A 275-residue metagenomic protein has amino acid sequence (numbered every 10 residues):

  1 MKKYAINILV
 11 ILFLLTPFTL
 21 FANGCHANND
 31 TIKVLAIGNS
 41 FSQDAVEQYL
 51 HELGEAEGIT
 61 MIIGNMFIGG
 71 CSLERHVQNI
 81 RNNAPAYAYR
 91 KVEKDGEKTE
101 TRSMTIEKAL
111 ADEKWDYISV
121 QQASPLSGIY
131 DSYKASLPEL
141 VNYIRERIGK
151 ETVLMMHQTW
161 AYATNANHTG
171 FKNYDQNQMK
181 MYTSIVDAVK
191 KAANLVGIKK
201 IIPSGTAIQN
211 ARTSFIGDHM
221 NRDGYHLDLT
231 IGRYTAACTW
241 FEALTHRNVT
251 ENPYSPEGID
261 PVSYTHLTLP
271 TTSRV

Functional and structural regions predicted by a protein language model:
M1-L9: Bacterial N-terminal signal peptides that target proteins for export
I8-T19: Bacterial N-terminal signal peptides
C25-L53: N-terminal module-boundary/linker segments of secreted carbohydrate-active enzymes
D44-K134: Conserved SGNH/GDSL esterase-like catalytic core that processes O-acyl groups on lipids and polysaccharides
R102-L229, E242: Alpha-helical cap/lid subdomain in secreted, periplasmic, or secretory-pathway luminal O-acyl-processing enzymes
V249-P261: Accessory, usually C-terminal, subdomains that scaffold auxiliary metal cofactors
T265-T271: Conserved small/polar residues in nucleotide/adenosyl-binding loops
